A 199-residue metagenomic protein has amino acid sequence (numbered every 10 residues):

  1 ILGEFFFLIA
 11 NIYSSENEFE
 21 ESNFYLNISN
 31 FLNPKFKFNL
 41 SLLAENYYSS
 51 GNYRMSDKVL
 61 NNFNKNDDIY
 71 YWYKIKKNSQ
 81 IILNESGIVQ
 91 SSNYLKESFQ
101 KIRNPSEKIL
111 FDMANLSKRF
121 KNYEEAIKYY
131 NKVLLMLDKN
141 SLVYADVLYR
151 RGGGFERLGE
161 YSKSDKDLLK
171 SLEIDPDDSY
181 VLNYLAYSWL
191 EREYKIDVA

Functional and structural regions predicted by a protein language model:
F5, N39, Y73-I75, I109 (+3 more regions): TPR alpha-solenoid repeat register
L8, L42, K77-N78, D112 (+2 more regions): Canonical tetratricopeptide repeat
N11, E45, Q80-I81, N115 (+2 more regions): Residue-level recognition of tetratricopeptide repeat
E16, S50, E85-I88, F120 (+2 more regions): Structural motif corresponding to the intra-repeat A-B loop/turn of tetratricopeptide repeats
S22, S56, S91-S92, A126 (+2 more regions): Single-residue signature of alpha-solenoid repeat helices
L26, L60, L95-K96, Y130 (+1 more regions): Hydrophobic/aromatic packing residues within the alpha-helices of TPR/SEL1-like helical repeat arrays
N30-F31, N64-K65, Q100-K101, L135 (+1 more regions): Conserved structural position within tetratricopeptide repeats
P34, D68-I69, R103-N104, D138 (+2 more regions): Short coil turns that delineate tetratricopeptide repeat
